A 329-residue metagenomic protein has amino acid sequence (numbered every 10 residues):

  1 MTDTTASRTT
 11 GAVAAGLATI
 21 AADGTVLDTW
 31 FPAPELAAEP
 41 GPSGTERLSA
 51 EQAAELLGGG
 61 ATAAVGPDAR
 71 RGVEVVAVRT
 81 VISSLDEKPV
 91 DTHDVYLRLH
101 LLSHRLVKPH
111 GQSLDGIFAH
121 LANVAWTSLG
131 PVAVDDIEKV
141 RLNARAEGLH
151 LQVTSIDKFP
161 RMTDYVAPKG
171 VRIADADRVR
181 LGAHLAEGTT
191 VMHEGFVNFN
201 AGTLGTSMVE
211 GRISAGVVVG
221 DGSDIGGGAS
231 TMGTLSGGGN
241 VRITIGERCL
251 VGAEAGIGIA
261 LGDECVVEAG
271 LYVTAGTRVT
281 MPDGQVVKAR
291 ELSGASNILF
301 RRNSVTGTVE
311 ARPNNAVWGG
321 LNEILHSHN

Functional and structural regions predicted by a protein language model:
M1-P168, S293-N329: Terminal amphipathic alpha-helical/low-complexity segments used for targeting or macromolecular assembly
D164-Y165, D177, A253, Q285-V287: A generic local structural motif
V171, D177-V179, A183-L185, T189-V191 (+8 more regions): A structural motif detector for beta-strand N-caps
V241, L292: Short acidic-hydrophobic sequence patches enriched in Asp/Glu that either
E264, V279-D283, N314-N315: Composition- and surface-driven signal marking solvent-exposed, interaction-prone regions in large proteins
V273-E291: A conserved acidic, glycine/proline-rich C-terminal tail/linker
